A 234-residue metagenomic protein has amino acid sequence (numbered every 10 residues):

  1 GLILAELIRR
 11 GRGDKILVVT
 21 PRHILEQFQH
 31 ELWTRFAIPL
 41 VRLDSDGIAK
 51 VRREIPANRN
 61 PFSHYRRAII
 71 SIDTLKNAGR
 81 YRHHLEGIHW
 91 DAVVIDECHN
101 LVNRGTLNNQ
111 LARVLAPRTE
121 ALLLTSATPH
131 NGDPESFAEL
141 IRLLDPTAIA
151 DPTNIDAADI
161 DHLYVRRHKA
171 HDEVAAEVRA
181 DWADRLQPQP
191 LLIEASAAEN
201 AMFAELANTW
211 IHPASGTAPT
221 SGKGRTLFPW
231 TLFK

Functional and structural regions predicted by a protein language model:
G1-R12, R113-L115: Walker A/P-loop NTP-binding motif
I3-L4, I24, F28, L140 (+1 more regions): Structural preference for long, well-ordered alpha-helical segments in enzyme cores
L7-G13, L144-I149: Post-Walker A helix-loop "phosphate-sensing" segment adjacent to the P-loop in P-loop NTPases
G13-F36, N131: Conserved Walker A/P-loop ATP-binding site and its immediately adjacent core in helicase/helicase-like ATPase domains
E26-R67: Conserved nucleic-acid-binding Ia/Ib motif block in the N-terminal RecA-like helicase ATPase lobe
L43-R53, I72-N77, V102-G105: Conserved helicase motor
A57-N58, H64, I69-W90, G105-E120 (+3 more regions): Inter-lobe coupling linker of SF2 helicases/translocases
D96-E97: Walker B catalytic acidic pair
